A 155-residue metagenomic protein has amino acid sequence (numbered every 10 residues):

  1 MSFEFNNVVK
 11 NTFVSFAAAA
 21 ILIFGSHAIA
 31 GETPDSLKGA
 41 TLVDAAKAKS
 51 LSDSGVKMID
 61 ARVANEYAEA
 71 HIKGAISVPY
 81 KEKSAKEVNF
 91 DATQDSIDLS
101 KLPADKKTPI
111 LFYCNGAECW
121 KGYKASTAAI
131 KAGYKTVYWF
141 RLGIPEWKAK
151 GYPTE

Functional and structural regions predicted by a protein language model:
S2-E69, E155: Flexible, polar/low-complexity N-terminal or interdomain linker segments that lie immediately upstream of folded
T33-K38, S84-V88, Y113-A117, Y134: Second-shell loop/turn segments in exported
V43, K47, Y67, K73 (+2 more regions): Extracytoplasmic/secreted proteins, especially bacterial periplasmic and envelope-associated proteins
K49-I110: Positively charged, proline/Ser/Thr-rich regional signature most characteristic of the Rhodanese/CDC25-like
D53, I72, S77, I130-Y134 (+1 more regions): Sec-exported extracytoplasmic/periplasmic mature domains
V63-Y67, E82-A85, G116-W120, G143-W147: Solvent-exposed loop/turn segments at secondary-structure junctions within structured extracellular/periplasmic domains
D91-A92, G151-E155: Short low-complexity, flexible loop/linker segments enriched in glycine and/or proline with clustered acidic
Q94-P145: Catalytic cysteine-centered active loop of the rhodanese-like fold, especially the PTP/DSP P-loop
